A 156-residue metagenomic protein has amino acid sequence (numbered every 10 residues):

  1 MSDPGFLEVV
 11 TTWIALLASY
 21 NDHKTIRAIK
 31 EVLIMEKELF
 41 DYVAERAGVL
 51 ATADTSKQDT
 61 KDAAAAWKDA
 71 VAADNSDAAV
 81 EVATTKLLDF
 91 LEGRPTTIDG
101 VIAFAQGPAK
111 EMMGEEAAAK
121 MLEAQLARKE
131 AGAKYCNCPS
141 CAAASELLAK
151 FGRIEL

Functional and structural regions predicted by a protein language model:
P4-L7: Short hydrophobic targeting helices and cationic amphipathic motifs that mediate membrane/organellar targeting
V10-I34: Short, Lys/Arg-enriched N-terminal segments with co-localized hydrophobic residues within the first ~10-30 amino acids
M35-D69: Short terminal alpha-helical segments
E36, K57, D77, K134-N137: Amphipathic, non-membrane alpha-helical segments in soluble helical-bundle scaffolds
T60-M112: Aromatic-anchored, charged helix-turn/loop surface patch used as a conserved interaction hotspot
A117-L156: Amphipathic alpha-helical binding modules
